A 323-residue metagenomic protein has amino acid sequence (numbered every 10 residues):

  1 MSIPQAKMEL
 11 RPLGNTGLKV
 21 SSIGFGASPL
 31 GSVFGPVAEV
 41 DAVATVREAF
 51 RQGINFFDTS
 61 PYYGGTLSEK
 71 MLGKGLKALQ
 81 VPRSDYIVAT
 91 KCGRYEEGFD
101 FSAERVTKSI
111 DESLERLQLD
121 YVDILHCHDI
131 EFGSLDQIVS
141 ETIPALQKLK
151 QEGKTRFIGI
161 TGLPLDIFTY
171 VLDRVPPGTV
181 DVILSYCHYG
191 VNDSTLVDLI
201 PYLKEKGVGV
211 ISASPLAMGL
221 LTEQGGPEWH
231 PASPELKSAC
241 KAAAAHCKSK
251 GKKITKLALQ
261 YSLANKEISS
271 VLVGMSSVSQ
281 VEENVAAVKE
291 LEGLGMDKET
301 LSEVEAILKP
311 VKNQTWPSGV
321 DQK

Functional and structural regions predicted by a protein language model:
M1-Y86: N-terminal binding-site loop/beta-alpha segment at the start of enzyme catalytic domains that lines or forms
I3, K7, I130-V311, T315-K323: Beta/alpha (TIM)-barrel catalytic core signal, keyed to glycine-rich beta->alpha loops juxtaposed to Asp/Glu that bind
L13, F25, A42, F57 (+10 more regions): Conserved, mostly hydrophobic/aromatic
G14-G17, R51, G73-S84, L114-L119 (+3 more regions): Acidic (Asp/Glu)-rich catalytic clusters
S28-V40, C92-R105, G133-D136: Active-site mouth loops of central-metabolism enzymes
P36-A49, F101-L117, P164-D173: Short, acidic/polar
S84-E96, Y186-C187: A short, structured active-site edge motif that brings together acidic residues
L114-G133: Active-site groove signature of glycoside hydrolases
